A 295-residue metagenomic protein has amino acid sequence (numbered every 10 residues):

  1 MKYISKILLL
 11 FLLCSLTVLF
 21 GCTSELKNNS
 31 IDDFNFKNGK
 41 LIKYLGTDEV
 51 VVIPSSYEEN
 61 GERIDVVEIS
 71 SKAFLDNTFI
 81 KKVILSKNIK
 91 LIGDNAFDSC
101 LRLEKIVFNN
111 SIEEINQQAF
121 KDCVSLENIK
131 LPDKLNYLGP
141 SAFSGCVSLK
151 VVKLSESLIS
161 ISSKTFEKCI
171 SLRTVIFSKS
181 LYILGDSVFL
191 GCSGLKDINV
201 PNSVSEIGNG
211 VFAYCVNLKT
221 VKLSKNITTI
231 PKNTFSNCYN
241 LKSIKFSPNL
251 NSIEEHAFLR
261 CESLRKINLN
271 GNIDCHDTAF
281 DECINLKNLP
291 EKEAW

Functional and structural regions predicted by a protein language model:
M1-I7: Positively charged n-region of N-terminal signal peptides that target proteins for export
L9-V18: Bacterial N-terminal signal peptides
N28-N38: Disulfide-bonded cysteine-rich modules in secreted/extracellular proteins, activating on the conserved Cys frameworks
I31-D33, G46-E68, T78-L91, L101-E114 (+8 more regions): Structural signature of tandem-repeat unit edges
G39-G46: Eukaryote-biased recognition of intrinsically disordered, low-complexity regulatory segments
S71-A73, G93-A96, N116-A119, G139-A142 (+6 more regions): Consensus positions within tandem repeat domains that build extended binding/scaffold surfaces
